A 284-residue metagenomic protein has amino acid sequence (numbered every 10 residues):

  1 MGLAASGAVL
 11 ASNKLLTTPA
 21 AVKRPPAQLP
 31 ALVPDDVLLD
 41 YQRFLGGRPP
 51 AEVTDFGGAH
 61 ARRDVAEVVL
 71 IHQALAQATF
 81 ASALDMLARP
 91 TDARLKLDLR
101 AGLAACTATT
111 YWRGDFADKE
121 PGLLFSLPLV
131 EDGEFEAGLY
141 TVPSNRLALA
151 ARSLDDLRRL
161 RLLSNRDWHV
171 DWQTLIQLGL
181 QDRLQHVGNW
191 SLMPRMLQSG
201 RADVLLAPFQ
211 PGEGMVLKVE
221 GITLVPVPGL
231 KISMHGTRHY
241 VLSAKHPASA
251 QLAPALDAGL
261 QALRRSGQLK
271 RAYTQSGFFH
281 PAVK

Functional and structural regions predicted by a protein language model:
M1-N13: N-terminal export signals
R24-A117: Extracytoplasmic small-molecule ligand-binding "clamshell" domains of the periplasmic binding protein/Venus flytrap
H60-Q77, L139-G179: Bilobed "Venus flytrap"/periplasmic-binding protein-like clamshell domains and structurally analogous long
D85-T107, Q177-L178, S191-P211: Short helices/loops that flank or line small-molecule/ion binding pockets
L87-D156: Acidic, polar ligand-binding/catalytic clefts
D98-A101, T107-E120, D203-L224, K231-M234: A ligand-binding cleft/hinge motif common to bilobed small-molecule-binding domains
D132-T141, V219-D257, F279-K284: Periplasmic-binding protein-like
D167-Q177, A258-K284: Ligand-binding clefts/hinges and TM-proximal coupling segments of bilobed small-molecule sensing domains
